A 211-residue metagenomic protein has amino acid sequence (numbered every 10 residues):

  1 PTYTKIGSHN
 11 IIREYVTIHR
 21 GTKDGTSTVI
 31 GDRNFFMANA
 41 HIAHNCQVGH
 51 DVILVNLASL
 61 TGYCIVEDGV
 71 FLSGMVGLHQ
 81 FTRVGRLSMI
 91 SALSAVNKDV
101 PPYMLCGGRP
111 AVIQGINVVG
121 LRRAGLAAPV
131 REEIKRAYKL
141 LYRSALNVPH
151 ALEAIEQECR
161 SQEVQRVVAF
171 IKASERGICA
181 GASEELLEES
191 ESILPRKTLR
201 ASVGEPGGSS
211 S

Functional and structural regions predicted by a protein language model:
P1-V112: Structural signal for interior beta-strand "rungs" in well-ordered beta-sheet cores of soluble enzyme domains
H9, Y103, R109-S211: Terminal amphipathic alpha-helical/low-complexity segments used for targeting or macromolecular assembly
